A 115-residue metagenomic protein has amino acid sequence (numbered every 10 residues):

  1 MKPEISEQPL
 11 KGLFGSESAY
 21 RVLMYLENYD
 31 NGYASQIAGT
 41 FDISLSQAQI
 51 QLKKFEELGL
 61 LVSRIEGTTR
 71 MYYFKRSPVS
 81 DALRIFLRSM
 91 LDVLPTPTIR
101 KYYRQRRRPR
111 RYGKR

Functional and structural regions predicted by a protein language model:
E4, V79-R115: Amphipathic alpha-helical dimerization/coiled-coil segments that flank or bridge DNA-binding/regulatory modules
Q8-A19, Y33, E66-R88: Short, cationic-aromatic polyanion-contact patches
E17-E27: Pre-recognition alpha-helix immediately N-terminal to the DNA-recognition helix within helix-turn-helix or winged-helix
Q36-T40: A short acidic, leucine-rich amphipathic alpha-helix
S46: Key DNA-contact positions within bacterial/archaeal DNA-binding proteins
L52-K53: Short, hydrophobic-biased segments on the C-terminal half of alpha helices that form "recognition helices"
E56-E66: A short, conserved structural fragment
